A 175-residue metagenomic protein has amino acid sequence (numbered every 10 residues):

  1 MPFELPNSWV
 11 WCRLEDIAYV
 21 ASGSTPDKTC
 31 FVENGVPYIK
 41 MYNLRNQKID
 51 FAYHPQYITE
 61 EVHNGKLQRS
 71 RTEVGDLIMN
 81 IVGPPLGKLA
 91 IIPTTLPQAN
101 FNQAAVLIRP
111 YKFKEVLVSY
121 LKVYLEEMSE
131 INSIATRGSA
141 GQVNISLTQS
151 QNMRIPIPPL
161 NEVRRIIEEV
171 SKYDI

Functional and structural regions predicted by a protein language model:
P2-L5, H63-N64, V106-K112, Q151-I157: Short, well-ordered beta-strand elements within core beta-sheets of diverse protein domains
P2-S24, L160-I167, D174-I175: Non-catalytic DNA-recognition/assembly elements of restriction-modification systems
V10-I49, H63-L67: Low-complexity, Lys/Gly-biased intrinsically disordered segments
T25-P26, R45-I58, L77-F101, V118-V123 (+1 more regions): Short, ligand-facing micro-motifs at secondary-structure edges
Q98-V106, S119, G138-L160: A short glycine-rich beta-alpha junction/loop motif
F113-S119, R164: Short, conserved charged micro-motifs
